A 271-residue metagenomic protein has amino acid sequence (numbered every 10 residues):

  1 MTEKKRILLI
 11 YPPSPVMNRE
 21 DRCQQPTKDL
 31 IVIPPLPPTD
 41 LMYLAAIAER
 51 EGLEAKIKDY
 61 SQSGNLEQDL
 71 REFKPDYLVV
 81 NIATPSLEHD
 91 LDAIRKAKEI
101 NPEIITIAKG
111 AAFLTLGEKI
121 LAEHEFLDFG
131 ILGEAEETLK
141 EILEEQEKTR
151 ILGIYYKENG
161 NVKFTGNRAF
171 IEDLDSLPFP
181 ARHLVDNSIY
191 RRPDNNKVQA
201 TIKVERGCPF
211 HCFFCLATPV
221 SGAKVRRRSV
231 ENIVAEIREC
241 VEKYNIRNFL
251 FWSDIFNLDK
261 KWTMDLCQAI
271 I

Functional and structural regions predicted by a protein language model:
E3, P15, R19-D21, K28 (+2 more regions): N-terminal [4Fe-4S]-dependent radical SAM core
K4, K74-P75, E103, I151 (+2 more regions): A general structural motif
I7-Y11, I233: Short beta-strand segments enriched in small/hydrophobic residues
L9, V80, L132, F251-S253: Conserved beta-strand positions
I10-P12, Y60, A111, D254: Cofactor-binding loop segments of dinucleotide-utilizing enzymes, especially the Rossmann-like FAD- and NAD(P)+-binding
D21-T39: Glycine- and acidic-residue-enriched helix-capping/strand-helix junction motifs
D40, L44-A48, E54-D173: Glycine-rich beta-alpha loop elements in corrinoid/cobalamin-binding modules across cobalamin-dependent enzymes
F179-I271: Radical SAM [4Fe-4S] cluster-binding motif and immediate context
